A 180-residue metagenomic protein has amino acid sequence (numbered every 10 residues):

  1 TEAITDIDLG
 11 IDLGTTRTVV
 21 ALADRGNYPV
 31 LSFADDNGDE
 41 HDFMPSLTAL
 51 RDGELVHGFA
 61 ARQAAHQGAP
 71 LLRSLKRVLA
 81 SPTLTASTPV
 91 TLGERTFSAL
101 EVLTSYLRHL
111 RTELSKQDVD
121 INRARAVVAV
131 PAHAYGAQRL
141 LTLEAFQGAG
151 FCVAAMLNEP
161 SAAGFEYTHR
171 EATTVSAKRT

Functional and structural regions predicted by a protein language model:
T1-D6, A155-T180: Conserved phosphate-binding catalytic cores of ATP/NTP-utilizing and phosphoryl-transfer enzymes
T1-D8, T16, N27, G148-A149: N-terminal glycine/serine-rich phosphate-binding loop of ATP-dependent small-molecule kinases, especially carbohydrate
E2, G10-D12, L22, F33-A34 (+4 more regions): Replace "in large, NTP-powered and nucleic-acid-processing enzymes" with "in large, NTP-powered factors and other
D6-L13, V127, T180: Short glycine-aspartate micro-motif
G14-T16, A49-L50: Cytosolic catalytic regions of ATP/NTP-dependent phosphoryl-transfer enzymes
R17-A21: Short N-terminal binding/cap micro-motifs at the start of the first secondary-structure element
L22-A23, Q138-T142, F165-R170: Short acidic, glycine/serine/threonine-rich loops at helix termini
G26-C152, N158: Phosphate-binding loop and its immediate beta->loop->alpha context in nucleotide/phosphate-handling enzymes
